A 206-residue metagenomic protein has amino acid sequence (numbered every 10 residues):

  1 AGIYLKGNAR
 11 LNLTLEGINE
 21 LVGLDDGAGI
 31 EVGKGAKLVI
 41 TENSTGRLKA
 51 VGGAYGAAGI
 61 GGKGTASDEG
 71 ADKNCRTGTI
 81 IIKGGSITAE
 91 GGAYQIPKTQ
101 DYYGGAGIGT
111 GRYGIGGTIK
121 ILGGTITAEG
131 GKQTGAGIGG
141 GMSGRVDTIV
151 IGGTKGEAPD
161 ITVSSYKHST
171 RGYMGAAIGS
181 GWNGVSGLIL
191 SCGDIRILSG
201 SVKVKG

Functional and structural regions predicted by a protein language model:
A1-G206: A composition-driven surface/loop motif
